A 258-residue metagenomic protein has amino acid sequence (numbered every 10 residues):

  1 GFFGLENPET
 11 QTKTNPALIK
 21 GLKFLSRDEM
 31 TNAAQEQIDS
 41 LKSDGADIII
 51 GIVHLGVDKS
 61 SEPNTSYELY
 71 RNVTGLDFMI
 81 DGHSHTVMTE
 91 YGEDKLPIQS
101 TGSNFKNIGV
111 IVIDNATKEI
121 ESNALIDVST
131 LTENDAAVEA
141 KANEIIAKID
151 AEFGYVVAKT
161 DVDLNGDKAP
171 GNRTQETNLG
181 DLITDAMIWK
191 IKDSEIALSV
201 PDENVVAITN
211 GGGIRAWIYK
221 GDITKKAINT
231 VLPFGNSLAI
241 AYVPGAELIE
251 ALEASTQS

Functional and structural regions predicted by a protein language model:
G1, K42-I49, T74-D77, K95-L96 (+1 more regions): Loop/turn elements at helix/coil->beta-strand transitions in domains of secreted/extracellular proteins
G1-D28, K59-V157: Active-site-adjacent helix-turn-beta-strand microarchitecture at beta-sheet edges that either contains or buttresses
F2-T12, A34-S60: Short acidic, glycine-rich surface-loop motifs adjacent to enzyme active sites
D28-Q35, D39, I249: Amphipathic, non-transmembrane alpha-helical secondary structure
K42, S61-E62, F78, Y91 (+1 more regions): Solvent-exposed loop/linker segments at secondary-structure transitions that flank or connect catalytic domains
V53, T101, N172, E176: Glycine- and other small-residue-rich loops at beta-strand/loop junctions that grip anionic moieties
H54-L55, H83-H85, G211-G213: Short, ordered loop/turn segments at secondary-structure junctions
